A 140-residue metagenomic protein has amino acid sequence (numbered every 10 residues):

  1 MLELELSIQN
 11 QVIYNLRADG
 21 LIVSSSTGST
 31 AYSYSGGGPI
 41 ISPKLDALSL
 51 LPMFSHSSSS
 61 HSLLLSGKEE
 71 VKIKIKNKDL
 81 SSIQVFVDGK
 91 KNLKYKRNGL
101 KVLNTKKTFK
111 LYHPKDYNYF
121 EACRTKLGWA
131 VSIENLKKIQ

Functional and structural regions predicted by a protein language model:
M1-A18, T30-Q140: Catalytic phosphate-donor-binding core of small-molecule kinases
D19-S24: AMP-binding/adenylate-forming core of the ANL superfamily
T27: Single, functionally critical "micro-switch" positions that shape active/binding sites and transmembrane helices
